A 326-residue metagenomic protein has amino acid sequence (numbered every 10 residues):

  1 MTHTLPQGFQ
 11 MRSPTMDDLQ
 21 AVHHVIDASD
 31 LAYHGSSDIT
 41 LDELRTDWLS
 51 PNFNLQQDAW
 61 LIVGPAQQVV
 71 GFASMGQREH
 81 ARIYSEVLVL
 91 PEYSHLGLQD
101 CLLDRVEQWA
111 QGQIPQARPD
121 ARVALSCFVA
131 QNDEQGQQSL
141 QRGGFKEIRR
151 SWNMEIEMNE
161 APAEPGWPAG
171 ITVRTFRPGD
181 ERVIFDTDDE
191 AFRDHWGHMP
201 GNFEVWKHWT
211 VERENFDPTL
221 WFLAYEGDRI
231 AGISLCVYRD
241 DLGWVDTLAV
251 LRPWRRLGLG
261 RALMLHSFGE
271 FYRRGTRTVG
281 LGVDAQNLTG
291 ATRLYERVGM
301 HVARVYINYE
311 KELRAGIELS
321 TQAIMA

Functional and structural regions predicted by a protein language model:
M1-D17, H24, A28, Y33 (+3 more regions): Conserved N-terminal entry element of GNAT/NAT acetyltransferase domains
M1-H3, G76-A169, V305-K311: Acyl-donor-binding surface of acyltransferase catalytic domains
Y33-N52, A73-A81, H195-V250: A conserved beta-strand-loop-helix scaffold within acyl/acetyltransferase catalytic domains
L61-V63, R78, E86-Q99, L248-R256 (+1 more regions): A short, internal acetyl-CoA/4′-phosphopantetheine-binding micro-motif in the GNAT/acyltransferase core
S85, L125-C127, V245, V279-V283: Conserved hydrophobic beta-strand within the GNAT/NAT acetyltransferase core sheet that lines the active-site cleft
H95-G112, V250, R256-R273, T278 (+1 more regions): Conserved acetyl-CoA-binding loop-helix of GNAT-fold acetyltransferases
G136-L140, A291, Y295, M300: Conserved active-site tyrosine of GNAT-family acetyltransferases
W152-T172, R277-T289, H301-A326: C-terminal "cap" of GNAT-fold acetyltransferases
